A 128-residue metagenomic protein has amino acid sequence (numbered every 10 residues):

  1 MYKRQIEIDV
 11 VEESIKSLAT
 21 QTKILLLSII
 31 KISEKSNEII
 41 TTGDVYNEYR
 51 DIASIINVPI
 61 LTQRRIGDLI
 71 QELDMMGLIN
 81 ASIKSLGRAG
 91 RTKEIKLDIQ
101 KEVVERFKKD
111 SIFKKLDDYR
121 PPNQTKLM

Functional and structural regions predicted by a protein language model:
M1-Y2: Conserved small/polar residues in nucleotide/adenosyl-binding loops
I6-V10, L26-L27, N47-R50, S54: Generic alpha-helix detector with strongest preference for long hydrophobic helices that associate with membranes
I8-I39: Short alpha-helical segments that sit at the start of domains
I32-M128: Terminal-proximal interaction/regulatory segments of ATP-powered molecular machines
